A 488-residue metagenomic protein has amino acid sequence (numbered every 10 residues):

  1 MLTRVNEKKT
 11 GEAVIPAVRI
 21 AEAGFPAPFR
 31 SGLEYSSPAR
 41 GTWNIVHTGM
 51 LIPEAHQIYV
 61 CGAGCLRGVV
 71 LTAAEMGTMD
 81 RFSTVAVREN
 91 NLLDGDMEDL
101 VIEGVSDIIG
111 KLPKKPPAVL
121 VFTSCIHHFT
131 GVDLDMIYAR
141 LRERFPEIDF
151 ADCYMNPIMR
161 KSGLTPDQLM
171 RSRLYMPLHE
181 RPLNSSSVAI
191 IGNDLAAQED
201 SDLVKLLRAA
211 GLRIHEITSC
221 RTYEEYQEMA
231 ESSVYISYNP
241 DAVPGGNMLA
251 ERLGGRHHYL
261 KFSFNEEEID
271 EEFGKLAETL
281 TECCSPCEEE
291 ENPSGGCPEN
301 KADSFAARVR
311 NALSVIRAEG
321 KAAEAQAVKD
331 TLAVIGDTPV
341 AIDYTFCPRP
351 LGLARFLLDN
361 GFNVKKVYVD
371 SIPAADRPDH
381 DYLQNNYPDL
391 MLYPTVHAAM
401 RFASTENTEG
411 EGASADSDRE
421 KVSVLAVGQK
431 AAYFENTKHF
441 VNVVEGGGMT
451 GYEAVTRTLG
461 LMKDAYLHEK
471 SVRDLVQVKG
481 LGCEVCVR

Functional and structural regions predicted by a protein language model:
M1-R488: An N-terminal assembly and electron-transfer interface module characteristic of large anaerobic redox and radical
